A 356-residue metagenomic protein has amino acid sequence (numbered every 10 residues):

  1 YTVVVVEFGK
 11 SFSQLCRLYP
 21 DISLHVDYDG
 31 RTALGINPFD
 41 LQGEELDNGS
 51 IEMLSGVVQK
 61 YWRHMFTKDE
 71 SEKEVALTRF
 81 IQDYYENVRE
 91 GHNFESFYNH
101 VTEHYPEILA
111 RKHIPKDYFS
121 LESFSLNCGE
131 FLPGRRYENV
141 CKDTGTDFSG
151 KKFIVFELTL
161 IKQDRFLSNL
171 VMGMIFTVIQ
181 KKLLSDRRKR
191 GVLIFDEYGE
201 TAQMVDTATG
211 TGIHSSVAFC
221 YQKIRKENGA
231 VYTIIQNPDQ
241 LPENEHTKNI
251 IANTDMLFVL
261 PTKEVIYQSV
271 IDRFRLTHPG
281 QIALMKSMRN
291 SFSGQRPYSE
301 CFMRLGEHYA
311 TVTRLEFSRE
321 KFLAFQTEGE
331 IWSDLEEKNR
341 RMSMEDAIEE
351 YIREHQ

Functional and structural regions predicted by a protein language model:
Y1, D21-S23, E227-G229, A252-M256 (+1 more regions): Short glycine-/polar-rich loops that comprise or flank the Walker A/P-loop and associated switch/sensor motifs
Y1, R190, T247-N249: Hydrophobic/aromatic side chains embedded in well-ordered alpha-helices
Y1-E7, T311: Short intrinsically disordered, low-complexity coil segments enriched in acidic
V4-V6, I224, A230-Q236, V259: Structural recognition of the conserved hydrophobic beta-strand(s) that form the central parallel beta-sheet of P-loop
F8-I22, V26-G229, P242-E245, F292-R296 (+2 more regions): P-loop NTPase motor domains
D27-D29, I235, P261-T262: Short beta->alpha connector loops at strand-helix junctions that form conserved, small/polar/Pro-enriched
D47, E70, D117, N237 (+3 more regions): Alpha-helix initiation/capping motif
D186, L241-Q356: C-terminal regions of RecA-like/P-loop NTPase motor modules
